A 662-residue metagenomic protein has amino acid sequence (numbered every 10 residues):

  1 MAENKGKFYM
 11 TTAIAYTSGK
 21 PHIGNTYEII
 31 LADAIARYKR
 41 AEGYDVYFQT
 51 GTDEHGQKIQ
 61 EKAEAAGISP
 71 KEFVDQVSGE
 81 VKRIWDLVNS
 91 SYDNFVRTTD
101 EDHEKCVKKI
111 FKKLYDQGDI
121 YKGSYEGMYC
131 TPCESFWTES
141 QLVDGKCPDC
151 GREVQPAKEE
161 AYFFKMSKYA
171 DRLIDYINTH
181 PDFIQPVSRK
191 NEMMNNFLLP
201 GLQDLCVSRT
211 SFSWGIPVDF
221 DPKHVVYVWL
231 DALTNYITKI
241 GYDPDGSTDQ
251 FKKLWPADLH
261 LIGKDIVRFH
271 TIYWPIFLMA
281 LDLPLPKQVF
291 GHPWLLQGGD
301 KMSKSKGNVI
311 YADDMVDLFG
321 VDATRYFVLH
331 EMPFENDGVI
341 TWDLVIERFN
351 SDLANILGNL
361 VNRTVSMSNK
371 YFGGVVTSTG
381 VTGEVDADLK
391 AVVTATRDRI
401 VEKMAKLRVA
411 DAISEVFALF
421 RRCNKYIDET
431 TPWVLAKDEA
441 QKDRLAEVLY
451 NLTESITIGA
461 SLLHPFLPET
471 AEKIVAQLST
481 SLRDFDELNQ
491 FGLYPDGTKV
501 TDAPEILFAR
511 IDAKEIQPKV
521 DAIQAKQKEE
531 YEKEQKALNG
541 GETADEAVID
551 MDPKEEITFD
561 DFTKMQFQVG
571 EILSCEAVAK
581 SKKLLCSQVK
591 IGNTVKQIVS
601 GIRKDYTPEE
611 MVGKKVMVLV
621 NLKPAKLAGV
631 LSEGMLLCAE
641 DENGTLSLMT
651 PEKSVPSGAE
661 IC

Functional and structural regions predicted by a protein language model:
M1-N4, Y38-D45, A66, P70 (+8 more regions): Secondary-structure transition/capping motifs at alpha-helix termini and the adjoining loop/turn into the next element
A2-T50, D102-C106, C150, P156-K370 (+1 more regions): Structured secondary-structure scaffolds
A2-V77, V96-F111, D116, C133 (+5 more regions): N-terminal catalytic cores of NTP/NDP-binding nucleotidyl/phosphoryl-transfer enzymes
S78-D93: A glycine-rich helix N-cap at a beta->alpha junction
Q117-A170, I174: Cys/His-rich short segments
K122, E331, D343-T382, V392-V500 (+1 more regions): Helix-rich, typically C-terminal accessory recognition domains appended to large enzymatic cores
I474-D561: Intrinsic disorder at enzyme termini
G541-C662: Phosphate-backbone binding interfaces of nucleic-acid-interacting proteins
